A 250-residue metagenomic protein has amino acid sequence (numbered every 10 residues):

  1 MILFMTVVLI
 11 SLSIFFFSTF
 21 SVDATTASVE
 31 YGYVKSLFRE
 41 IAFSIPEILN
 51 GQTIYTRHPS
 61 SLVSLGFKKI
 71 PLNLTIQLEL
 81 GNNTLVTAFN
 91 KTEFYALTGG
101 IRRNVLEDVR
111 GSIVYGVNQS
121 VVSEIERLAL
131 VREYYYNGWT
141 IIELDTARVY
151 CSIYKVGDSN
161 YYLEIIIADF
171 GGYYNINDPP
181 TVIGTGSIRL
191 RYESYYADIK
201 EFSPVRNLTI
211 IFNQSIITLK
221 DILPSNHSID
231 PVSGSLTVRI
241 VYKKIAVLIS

Functional and structural regions predicted by a protein language model:
M1-T19: N-terminal single-pass transmembrane signal-anchor helix
S13-T140: Beta-strand/loop motifs with alternating small/hydrophobic and polar/acidic residues, enriched in the first structured
V63-F67, L78, I165, L236-K243: Broad, structure-driven detector of short, well-ordered beta-strand segments within folded domains
G81-T237, A246-S250: Intrinsically disordered, low-complexity regions enriched in Pro/Ser/Thr/Gly and acidic residues
